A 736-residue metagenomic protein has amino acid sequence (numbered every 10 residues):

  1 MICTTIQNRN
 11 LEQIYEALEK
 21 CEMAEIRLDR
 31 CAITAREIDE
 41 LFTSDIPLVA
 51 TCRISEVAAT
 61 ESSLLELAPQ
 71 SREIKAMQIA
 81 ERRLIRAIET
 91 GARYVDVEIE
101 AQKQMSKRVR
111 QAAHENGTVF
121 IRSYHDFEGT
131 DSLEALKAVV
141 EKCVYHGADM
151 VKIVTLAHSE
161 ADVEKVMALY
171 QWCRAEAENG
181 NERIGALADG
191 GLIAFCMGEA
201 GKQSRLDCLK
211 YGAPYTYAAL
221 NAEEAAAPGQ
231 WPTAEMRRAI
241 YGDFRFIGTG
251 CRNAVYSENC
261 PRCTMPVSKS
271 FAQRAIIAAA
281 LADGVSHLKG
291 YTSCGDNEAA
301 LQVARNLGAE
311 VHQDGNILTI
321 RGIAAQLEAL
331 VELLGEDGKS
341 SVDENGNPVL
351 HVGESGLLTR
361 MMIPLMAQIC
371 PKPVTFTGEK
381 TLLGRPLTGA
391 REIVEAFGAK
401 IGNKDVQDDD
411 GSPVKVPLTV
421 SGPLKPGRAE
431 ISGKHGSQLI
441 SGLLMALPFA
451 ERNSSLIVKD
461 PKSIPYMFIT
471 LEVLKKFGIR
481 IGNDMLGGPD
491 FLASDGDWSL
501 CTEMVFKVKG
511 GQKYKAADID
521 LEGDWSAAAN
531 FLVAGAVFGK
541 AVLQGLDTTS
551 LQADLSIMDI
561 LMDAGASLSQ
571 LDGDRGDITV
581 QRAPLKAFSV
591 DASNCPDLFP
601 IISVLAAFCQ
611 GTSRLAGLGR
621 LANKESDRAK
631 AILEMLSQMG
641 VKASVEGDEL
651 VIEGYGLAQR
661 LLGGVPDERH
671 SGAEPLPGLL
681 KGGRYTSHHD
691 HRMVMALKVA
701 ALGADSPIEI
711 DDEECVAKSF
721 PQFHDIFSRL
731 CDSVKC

Functional and structural regions predicted by a protein language model:
M1-L67, R72, E89: Conserved N-terminal beta1-alpha1 strand-loop-helix module at the mouth
T5-E19, K75-I85, S132-K142: Short, acidic/polar
T5-Q7, M23-C31, T51-R53, A76-L84 (+3 more regions): Catalytic beta/alpha-barrel core
C31-I33, S55-L65, Q70-K75, A101-K103 (+8 more regions): Short, small-residue-enriched loops and turns at beta-alpha junctions that line or gate enzyme active sites
F42, L48-R108, L350-E354, Q368 (+1 more regions): Glycine/small-residue-rich loop that forms an oxyanion/phosphate-binding "nest" at active or ligand-binding sites
A101-I240: Catalytic alpha/beta core domains of metabolic enzymes, predominantly
R238-C736: Short, structured segments at the rim of ligand-binding sites
